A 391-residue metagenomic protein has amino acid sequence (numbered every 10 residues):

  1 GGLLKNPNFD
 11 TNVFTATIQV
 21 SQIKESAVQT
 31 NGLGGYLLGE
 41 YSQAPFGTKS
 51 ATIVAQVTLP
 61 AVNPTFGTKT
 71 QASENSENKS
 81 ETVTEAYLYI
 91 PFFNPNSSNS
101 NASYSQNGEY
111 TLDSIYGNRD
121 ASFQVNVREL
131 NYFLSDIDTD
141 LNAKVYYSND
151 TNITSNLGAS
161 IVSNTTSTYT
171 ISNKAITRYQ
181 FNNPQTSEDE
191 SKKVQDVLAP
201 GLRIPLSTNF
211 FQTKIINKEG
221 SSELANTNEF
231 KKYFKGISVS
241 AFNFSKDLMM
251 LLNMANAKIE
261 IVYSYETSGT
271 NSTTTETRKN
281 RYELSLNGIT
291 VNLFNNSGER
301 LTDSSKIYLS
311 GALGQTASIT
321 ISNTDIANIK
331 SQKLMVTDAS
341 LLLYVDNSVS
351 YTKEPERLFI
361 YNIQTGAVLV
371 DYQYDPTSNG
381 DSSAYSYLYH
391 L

Functional and structural regions predicted by a protein language model:
G1-L391: Secreted, disulfide-rich extracellular signaling modules
